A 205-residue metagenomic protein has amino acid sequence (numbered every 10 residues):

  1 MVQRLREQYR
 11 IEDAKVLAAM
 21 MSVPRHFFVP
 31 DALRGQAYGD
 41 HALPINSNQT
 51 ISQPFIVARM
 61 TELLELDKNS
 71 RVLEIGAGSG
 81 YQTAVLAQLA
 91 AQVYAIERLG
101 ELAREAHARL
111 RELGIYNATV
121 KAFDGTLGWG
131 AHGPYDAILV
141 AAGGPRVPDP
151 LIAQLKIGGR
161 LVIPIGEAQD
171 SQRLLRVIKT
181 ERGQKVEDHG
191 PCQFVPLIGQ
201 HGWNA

Functional and structural regions predicted by a protein language model:
M1-L73, Y81-V85, L89, L102-T119 (+1 more regions): Class I SAM-dependent transferase core
E65-K185: Conserved nucleotide-cofactor-binding alpha/beta core module
